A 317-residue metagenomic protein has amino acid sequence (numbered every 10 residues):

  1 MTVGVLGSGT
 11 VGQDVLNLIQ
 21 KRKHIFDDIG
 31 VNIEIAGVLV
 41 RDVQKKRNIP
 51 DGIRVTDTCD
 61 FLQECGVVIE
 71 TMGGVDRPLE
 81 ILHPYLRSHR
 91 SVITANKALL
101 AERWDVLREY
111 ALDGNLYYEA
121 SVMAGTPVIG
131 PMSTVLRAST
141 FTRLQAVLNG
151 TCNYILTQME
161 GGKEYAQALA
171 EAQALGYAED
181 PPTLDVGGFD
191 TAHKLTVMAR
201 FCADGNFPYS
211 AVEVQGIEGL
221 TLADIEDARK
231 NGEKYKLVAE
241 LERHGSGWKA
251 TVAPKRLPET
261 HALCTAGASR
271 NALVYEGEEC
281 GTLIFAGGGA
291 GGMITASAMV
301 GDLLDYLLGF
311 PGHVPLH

Functional and structural regions predicted by a protein language model:
S8: Glycine-rich Rossmann-fold phosphate-binding loop(s) that bind the pyrophosphate of adenine dinucleotide cofactors
G12-Q13: N-terminal Rossmann-fold NAD(P) dinucleotide-binding loop
R22-N48: NAD(P)-binding Rossmann-fold cofactor-contacting core
T58-A95: Rossmann-fold NAD(P) dinucleotide-binding segment
P78-S88, A95-A124, I129-M132: Rossmann-fold NAD(P)-binding glycine/threonine-rich loop
L112-E179, D185-D190, V197: Rossmann-like NAD(P)H-binding beta-loop-alpha module
Q158, L169-T265, R270: Substrate-binding/catalytic subdomain of NAD(P)-dependent oxidoreductase enzymes
A262-H317: ATP-dependent carboxylate/acyl-activation modules
